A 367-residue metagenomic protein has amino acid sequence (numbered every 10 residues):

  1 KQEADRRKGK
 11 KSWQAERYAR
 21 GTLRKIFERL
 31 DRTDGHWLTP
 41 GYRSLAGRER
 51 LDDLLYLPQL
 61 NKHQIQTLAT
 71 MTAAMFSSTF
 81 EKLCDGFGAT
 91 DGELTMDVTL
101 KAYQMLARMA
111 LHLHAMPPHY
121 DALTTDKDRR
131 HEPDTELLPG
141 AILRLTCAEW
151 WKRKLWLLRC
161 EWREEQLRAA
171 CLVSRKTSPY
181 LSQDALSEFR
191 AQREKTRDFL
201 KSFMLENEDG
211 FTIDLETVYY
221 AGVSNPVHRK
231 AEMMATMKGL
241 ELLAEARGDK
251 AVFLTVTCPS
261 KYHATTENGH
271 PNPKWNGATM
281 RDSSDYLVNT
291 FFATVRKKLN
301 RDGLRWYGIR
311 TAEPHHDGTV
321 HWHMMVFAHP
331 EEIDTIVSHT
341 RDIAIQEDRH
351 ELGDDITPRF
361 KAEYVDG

Functional and structural regions predicted by a protein language model:
K1-T319, F327-G367: Positively charged, glycine-rich low-complexity segments
